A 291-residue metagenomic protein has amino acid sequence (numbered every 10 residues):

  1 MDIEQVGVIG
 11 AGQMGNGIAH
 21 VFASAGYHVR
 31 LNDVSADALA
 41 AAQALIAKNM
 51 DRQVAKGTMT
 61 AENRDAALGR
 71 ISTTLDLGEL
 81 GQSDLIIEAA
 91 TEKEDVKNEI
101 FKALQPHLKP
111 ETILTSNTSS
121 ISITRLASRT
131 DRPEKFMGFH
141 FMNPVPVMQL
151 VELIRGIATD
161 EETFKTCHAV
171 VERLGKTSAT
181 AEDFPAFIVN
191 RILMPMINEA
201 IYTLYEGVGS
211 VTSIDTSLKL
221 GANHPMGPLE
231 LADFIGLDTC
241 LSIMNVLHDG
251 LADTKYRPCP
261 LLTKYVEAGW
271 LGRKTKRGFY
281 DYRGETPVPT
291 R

Functional and structural regions predicted by a protein language model:
M1-N49, K56, H107: NAD(P)+-binding Rossmann beta1-loop-alpha1 motif at the extreme N-terminus of oxidoreductases
D2, A25, E162-K165, E172-D183 (+2 more regions): NAD(P)-dependent Rossmann-like dehydrogenase/reductase catalytic/cofactor-binding core
Y27, P144-L153, P225-M226, N245: Acidic/polar active-site rim loop that often engages polyanionic ligands
L31-R64, L153-T163, S178, P185-L193: Rossmann-like dinucleotide-binding cores of NAD(P)H-dependent redox enzymes
A38, R52-I113, I121: Rossmann-like NAD(P)-binding element
I113-E182, F187-R191: Rossmann-fold dinucleotide-binding core
